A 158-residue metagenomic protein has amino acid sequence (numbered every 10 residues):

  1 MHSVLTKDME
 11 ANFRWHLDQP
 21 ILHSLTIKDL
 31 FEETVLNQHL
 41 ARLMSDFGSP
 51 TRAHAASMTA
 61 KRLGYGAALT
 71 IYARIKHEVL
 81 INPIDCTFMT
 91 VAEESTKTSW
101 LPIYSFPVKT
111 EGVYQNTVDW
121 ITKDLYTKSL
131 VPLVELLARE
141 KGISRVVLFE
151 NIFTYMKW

Functional and structural regions predicted by a protein language model:
M1-M58: Generic N-terminal leader/targeting and pre-domain segments
E33-W158: Hydrophobic, aromatic-lined core segments that form the binding pocket/scaffold for planar heteroaromatic ligands
